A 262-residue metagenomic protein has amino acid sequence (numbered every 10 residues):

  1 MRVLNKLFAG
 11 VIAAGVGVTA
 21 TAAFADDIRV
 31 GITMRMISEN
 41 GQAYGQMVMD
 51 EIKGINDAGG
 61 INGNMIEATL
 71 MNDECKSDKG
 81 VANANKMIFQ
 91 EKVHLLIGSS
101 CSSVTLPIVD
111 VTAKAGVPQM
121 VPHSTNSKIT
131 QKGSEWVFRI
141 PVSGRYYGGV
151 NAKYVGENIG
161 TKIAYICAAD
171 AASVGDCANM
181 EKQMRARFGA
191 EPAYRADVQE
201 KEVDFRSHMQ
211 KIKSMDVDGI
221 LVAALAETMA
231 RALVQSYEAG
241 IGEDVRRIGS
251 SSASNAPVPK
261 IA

Functional and structural regions predicted by a protein language model:
M1-V11: Bacterial N-terminal signal peptides that target proteins for export
V18-A25: Sec/Tat signal peptide C-region and signal peptidase I cleavage site
D27, E39-Q46, A58-Q131, V198-F205 (+1 more regions): Beta-alpha junction/loop-to-helix N-cap segments that form part of ligand/metal-binding clefts
I32, M87, E91-S100, M120-P122 (+4 more regions): Periplasmic-binding protein-like
I37-M47, A171-D176: Glycine- and acidic-residue-enriched helix-capping/strand-helix junction motifs
N126-K128, E135-I241: Extracellular/periplasmic Venus flytrap/periplasmic-binding protein
Q131-E135, V203-D204, S254-A262: Glycine-rich, charge-decorated loop segments at or immediately adjacent to ligand/cofactor-binding or catalytic sites
Q235-A262: Extracellular/periplasmic periplasmic-binding protein-like sensory domains
